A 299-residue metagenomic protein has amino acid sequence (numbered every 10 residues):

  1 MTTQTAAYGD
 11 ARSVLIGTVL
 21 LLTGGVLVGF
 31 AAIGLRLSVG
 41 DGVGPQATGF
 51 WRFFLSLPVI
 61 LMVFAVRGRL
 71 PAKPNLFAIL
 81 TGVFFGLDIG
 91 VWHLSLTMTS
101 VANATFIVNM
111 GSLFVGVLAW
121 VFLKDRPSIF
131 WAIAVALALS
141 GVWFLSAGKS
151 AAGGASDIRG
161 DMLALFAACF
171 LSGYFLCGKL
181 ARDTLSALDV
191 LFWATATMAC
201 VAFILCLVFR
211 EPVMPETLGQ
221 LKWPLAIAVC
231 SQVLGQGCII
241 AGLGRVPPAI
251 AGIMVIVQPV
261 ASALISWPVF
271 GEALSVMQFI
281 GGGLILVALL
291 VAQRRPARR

Functional and structural regions predicted by a protein language model:
M1-A47, V83, V91, G153-L180 (+1 more regions): Glycine-/small-residue-enriched transmembrane alpha-helix faces in small-molecule transporters and effluxers
T2-Q4, Y8-D10, V19, G49 (+4 more regions): C-terminal-most transmembrane helix of multi-pass membrane proteins
L15-T23, Q46-M62, F130-S140, R159-F166 (+1 more regions): Hydrophobic alpha-helical transmembrane segments of multi-pass integral membrane proteins, especially transporters
T23-F30, G34, V63, I79-M98 (+7 more regions): Hydrophobic alpha-helical transmembrane segments of multi-pass membrane transport proteins, especially secondary
D41-G42, M98, K124-R126, T184 (+2 more regions): Helix-loop interface residues and adjacent transmembrane-helix termini in multi-pass membrane transporters, primarily
A47-P58, H93-R126, F130-W131, V135 (+2 more regions): Specific alpha-helical transmembrane segments that line the substrate/conduction pathway and gating interfaces
I60, F85, L118, P127-K149 (+3 more regions): Hydrophobic transmembrane alpha-helices of multi-pass small-molecule transport proteins
I60-L70, L113-P127, Y174-S186, Q236-L243 (+1 more regions): C-terminal ends of transmembrane helices
